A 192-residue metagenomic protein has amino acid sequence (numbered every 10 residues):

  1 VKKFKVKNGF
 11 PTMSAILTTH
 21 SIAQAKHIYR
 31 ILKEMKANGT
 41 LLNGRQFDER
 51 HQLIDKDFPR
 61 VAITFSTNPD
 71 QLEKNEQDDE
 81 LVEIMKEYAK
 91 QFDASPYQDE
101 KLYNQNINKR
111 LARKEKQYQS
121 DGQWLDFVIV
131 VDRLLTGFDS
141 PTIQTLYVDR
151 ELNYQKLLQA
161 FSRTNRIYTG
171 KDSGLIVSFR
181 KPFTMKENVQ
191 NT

Functional and structural regions predicted by a protein language model:
V1-F127: Conserved C-terminal RecA-like helicase domain
K7-G9, L53, F138, D149 (+1 more regions): Short, surface-exposed helix-loop/turn micro-motifs enriched in polar/charged residues
I22-Q24, T67-Q71, L134-T136, E151-Y154 (+2 more regions): Conserved nucleotide-binding/hydrolysis micro-motifs of P-loop NTPases
H27-E34, T142, K156-Q159, R163 (+1 more regions): Alpha-helical scaffold elements adjacent to nucleotide-binding pockets in ATP/GTP-utilizing enzyme cores
K33, A37, A112, D139-T142 (+3 more regions): Hydrophobic alpha-helix feature that most strongly marks membrane-spanning transmembrane helices and their immediate
F47-E49, F161-T164: Short beta-alpha junctions and helix-cap segments that line functional grooves
D126-V130, L134-Q159, G174-S178: A short beta-strand element within the Helicase C-terminal
Y168-T192: Long, hydrophobic alpha-helical segments
